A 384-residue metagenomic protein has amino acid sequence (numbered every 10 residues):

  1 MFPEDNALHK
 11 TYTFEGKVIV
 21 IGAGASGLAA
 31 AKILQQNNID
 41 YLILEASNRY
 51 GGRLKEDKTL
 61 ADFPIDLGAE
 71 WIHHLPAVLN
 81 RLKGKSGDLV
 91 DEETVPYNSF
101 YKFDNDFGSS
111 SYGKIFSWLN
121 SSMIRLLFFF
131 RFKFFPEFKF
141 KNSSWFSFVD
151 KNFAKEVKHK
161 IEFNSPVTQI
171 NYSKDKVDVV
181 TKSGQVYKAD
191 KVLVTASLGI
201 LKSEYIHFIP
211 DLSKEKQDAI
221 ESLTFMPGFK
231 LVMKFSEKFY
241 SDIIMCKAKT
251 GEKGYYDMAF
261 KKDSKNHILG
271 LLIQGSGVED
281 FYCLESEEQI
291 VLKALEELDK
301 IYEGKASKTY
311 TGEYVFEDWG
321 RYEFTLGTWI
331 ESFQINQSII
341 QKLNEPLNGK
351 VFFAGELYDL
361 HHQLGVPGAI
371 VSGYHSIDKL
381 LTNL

Functional and structural regions predicted by a protein language model:
M1-L384: FAD-dinucleotide binding site
